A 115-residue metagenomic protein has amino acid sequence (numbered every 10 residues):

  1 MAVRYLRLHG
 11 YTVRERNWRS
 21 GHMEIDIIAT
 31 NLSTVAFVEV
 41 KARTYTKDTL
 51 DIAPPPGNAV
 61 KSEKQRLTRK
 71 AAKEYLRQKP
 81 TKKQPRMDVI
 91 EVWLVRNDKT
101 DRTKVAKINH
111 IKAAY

Functional and structural regions predicted by a protein language model:
M1-H9, R14, K47-P85: Basic, amphipathic alpha-helical patches used to engage nucleic acids or provide basic targeting signals, exemplified
L8-F37: Active-site metal-binding core of divalent-cation-utilizing nuclease and nuclease-like domains
E24, V40, T103: Conserved metal-phosphate-binding beta-hairpin within the catalytic cores of diverse ATP-dependent phosphoryl-transfer
D26-I28, K41-R43, I90-W93, A114: Anionic group-transfer/hydrolysis microenvironments
I27-T49, T68: Conserved catalytic cores of phosphodiester-cleaving nucleases, focusing on short active-site segments
R77-Y115: Domain-level recognition of nuclease-like catalytic cores that cleave nucleotide substrates
